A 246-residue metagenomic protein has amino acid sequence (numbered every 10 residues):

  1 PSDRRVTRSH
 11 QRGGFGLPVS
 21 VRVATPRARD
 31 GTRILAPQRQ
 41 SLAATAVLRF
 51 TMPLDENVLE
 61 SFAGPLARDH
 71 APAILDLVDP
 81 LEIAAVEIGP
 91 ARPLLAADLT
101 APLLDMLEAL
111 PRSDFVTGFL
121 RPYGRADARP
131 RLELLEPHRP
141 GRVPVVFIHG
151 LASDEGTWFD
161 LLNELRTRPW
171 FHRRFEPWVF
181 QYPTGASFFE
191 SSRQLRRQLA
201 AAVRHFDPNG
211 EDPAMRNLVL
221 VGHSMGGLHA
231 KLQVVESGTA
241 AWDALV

Functional and structural regions predicted by a protein language model:
P1-V145, D154-D160, E176-V179, D207 (+1 more regions): Flexible, membrane-associating and regulatory peripheral segments of lipid-active enzymes
G141, R173, R216: Residue-level signal for beta-strand positions within conserved beta-sheet cores that form or flank
V145-L151, F180-V246: Serine-dependent carboxylesterase/thioesterase catalytic core of lipase-like alpha/beta-hydrolase/SGNH enzymes
E155, F159-N163, F189, R193: Short, surface-exposed alpha-helical segments at coil->helix boundaries
L165-W170, R204: Short, surface-exposed basic-aromatic patches at helix termini and helix-loop junctions that form
P169-G185: Conserved alpha/beta-hydrolase
